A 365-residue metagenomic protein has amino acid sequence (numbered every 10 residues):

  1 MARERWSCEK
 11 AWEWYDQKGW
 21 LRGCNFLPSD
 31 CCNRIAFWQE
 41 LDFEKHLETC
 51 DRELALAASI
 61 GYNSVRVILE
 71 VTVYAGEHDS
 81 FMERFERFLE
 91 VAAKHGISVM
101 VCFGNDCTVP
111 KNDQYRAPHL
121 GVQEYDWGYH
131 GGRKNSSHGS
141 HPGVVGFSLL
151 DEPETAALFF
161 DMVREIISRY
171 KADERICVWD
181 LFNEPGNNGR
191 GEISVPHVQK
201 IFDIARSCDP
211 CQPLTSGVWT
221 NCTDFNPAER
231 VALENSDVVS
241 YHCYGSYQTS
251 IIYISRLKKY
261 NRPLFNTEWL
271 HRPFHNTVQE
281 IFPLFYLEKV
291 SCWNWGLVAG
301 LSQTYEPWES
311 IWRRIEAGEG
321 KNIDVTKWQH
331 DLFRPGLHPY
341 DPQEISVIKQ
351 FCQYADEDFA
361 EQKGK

Functional and structural regions predicted by a protein language model:
A2-S236, H242, Y247, Y260 (+7 more regions): Active-site mouth of glycoside hydrolases
L41, W308-I311: Short, surface-exposed loop/helix-turn segments at secondary-structure junctions that function as lids/hinges flanking
Y253: Conserved catalytic-core segment of NTP-binding enzymes
N294-G296: Replace "adjacent to P-loop NTPase cores in ATP/GTP-dependent enzymes" with "adjacent to NTP-binding cores
I345-K365: Catalytic domains of carbohydrate-active enzymes that cleave complex glycans
